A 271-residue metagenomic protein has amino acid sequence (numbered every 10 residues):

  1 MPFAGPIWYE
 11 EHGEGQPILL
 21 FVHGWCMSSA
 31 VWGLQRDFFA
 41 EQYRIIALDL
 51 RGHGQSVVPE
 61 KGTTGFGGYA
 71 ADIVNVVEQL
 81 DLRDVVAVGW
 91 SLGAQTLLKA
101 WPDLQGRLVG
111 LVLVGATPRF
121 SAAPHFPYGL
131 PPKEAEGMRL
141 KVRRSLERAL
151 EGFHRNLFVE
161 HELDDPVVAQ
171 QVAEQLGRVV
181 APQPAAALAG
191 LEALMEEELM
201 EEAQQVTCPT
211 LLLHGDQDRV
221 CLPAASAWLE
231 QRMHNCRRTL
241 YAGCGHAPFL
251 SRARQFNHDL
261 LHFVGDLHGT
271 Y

Functional and structural regions predicted by a protein language model:
M1-L20, A40-R44, L82-R83, T239 (+1 more regions): Alpha/beta-hydrolase fold catalytic core
W8-P59: Conserved HGGG/HGGXW glycine-rich cap/lid loop of the alpha/beta-hydrolase fold
G68-V85: Conserved acidic catalytic loop of the alpha/beta-hydrolase fold
G89-G93, L97: Gly/Ala-rich beta-loop-alpha elbow adjacent to hydrolase catalytic centers
P102, L108-V142: Flexible "cap/lid" loop of the alpha/beta hydrolase fold
G129, R143-E202: Conserved alpha/beta-hydrolase catalytic His-Asp/Glu region
V206, L212-H214, D218: Short beta-strand/loop motif that positions the catalytic acidic residue of the alpha/beta-hydrolase fold
C244-N257: Catalytic histidine-centered segment of alpha/beta-hydrolase-like enzymes
